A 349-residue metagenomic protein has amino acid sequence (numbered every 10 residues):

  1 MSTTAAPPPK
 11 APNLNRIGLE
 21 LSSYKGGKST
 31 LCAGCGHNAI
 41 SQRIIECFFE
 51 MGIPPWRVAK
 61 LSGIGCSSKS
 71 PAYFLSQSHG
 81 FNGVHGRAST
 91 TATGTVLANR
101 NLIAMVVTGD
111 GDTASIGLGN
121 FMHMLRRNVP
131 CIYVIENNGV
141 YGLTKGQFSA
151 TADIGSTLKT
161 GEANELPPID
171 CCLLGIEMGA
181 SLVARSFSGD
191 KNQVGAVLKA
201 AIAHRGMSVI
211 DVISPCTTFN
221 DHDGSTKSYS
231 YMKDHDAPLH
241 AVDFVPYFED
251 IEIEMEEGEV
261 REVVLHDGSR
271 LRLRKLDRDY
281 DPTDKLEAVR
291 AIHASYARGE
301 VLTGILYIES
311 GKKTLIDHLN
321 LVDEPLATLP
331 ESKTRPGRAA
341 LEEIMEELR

Functional and structural regions predicted by a protein language model:
S2-I17, G26, T218-R349: Flexible, low-complexity linker and terminal segments
R16-V84: Active-site diphosphate/adenylate-binding microenvironment
L19, N101, S149-A203: Conserved thiamine diphosphate
L61-G63, V107-T108, I132-N137, S186 (+2 more regions): Short beta-strand segments
I64-G142, G195: Thiamine diphosphate
L118-L125, L143-G155, L174: Active-site-proximal loop->helix
L174-K227, A294, L302-K313, D317-L319: Structural signature of the thiamine diphosphate
